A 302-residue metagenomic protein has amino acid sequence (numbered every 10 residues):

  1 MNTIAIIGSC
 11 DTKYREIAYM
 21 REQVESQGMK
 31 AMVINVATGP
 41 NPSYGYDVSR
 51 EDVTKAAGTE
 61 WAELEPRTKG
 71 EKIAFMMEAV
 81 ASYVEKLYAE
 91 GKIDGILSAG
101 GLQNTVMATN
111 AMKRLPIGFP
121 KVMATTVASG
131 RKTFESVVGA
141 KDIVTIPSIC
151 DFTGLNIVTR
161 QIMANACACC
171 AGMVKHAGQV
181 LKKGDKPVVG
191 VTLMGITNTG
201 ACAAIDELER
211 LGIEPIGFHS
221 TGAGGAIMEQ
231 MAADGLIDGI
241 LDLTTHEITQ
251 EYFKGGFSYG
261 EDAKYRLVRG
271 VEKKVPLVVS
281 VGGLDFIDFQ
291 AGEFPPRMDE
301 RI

Functional and structural regions predicted by a protein language model:
M1-P40, G95, T105-M123: N-terminal phosphate-binding or glycine-rich loops at protein starts, especially the Walker A/P-loop of NTPases
S9-R15, D94-M107, A128-S129, G190-A201 (+3 more regions): Gly/Ser/Thr-rich loops at beta-strand to alpha-helix junctions that form or flank small-molecule/cofactor-binding
K13-Q23, M32, T38-E51, G184-G222 (+2 more regions): Glycine-rich phosphate/diphosphate-binding loop of Rossmann-like nucleotide-binding domains
Y44-K92: Phosphate/nucleotide-donor binding subsite
E63-T68, R131-I196: Cap/lid and interdomain-hinge subdomains that line or gate substrate/regulatory clefts in soluble alpha/beta enzymes
G95, M107-V137, V144-P147, I216-S220 (+1 more regions): Short, acidic/small-residue loops that bind anionic groups at enzyme active sites
E209-Y265: Acidic, glycine-rich loop-and-beta core segments that form the ion-binding/anion-interacting portion of active sites
L243-I302: A glycine- and small/hydrophobic-rich beta-loop-beta segment that serves as a flexible "lid/hinge" or phosphate-binding
